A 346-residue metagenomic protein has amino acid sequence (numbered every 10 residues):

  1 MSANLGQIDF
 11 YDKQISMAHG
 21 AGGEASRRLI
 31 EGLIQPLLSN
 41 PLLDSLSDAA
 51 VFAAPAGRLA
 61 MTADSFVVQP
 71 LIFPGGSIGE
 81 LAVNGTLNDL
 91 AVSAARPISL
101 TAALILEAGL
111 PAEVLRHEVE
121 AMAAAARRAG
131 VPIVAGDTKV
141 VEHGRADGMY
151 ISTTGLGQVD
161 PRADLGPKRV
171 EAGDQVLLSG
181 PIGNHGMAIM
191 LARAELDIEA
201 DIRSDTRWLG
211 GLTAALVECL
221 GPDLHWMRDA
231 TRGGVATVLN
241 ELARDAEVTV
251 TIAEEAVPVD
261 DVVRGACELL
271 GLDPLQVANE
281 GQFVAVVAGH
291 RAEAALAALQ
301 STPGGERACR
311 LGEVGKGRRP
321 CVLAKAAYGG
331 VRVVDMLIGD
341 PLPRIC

Functional and structural regions predicted by a protein language model:
M1-C346: Helix-biased detector of long, well-ordered alpha-helical tracts
